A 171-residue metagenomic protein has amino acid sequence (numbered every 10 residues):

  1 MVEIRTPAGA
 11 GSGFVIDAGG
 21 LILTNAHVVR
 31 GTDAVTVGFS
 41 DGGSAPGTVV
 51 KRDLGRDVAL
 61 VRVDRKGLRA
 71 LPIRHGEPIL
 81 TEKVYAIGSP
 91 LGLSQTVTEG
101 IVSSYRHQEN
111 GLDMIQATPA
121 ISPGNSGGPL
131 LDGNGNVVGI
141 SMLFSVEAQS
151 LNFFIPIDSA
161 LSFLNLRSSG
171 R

Functional and structural regions predicted by a protein language model:
M1-S12, D17-G88, G92-Q95, N110-M114 (+1 more regions): Conserved active-site neighborhood of the chymotrypsin/trypsin-like protease fold
P7-A10, G31, S122-S126, A148: Short, small/polar residue-rich loop motifs at catalytic or cofactor-binding pockets
F14-V15, A120-S141: Catalytic nucleophile loop of clan PA
D17, V49-K51, S104, D132 (+1 more regions): A residue-level detector for short acidic-glycine micro-motifs
S89, H107, G128, M142: Short, conserved catalytic or interaction motifs in soluble domains
G92-G100, A148-Q149: Short, Lys/Arg- and Gly-enriched loop/turn segments at beta-strand edges
V97-Q108, I155-P156: Short, compositionally biased
D132, N136-R171: C-terminal subregion of chymotrypsin/trypsin-like serine protease catalytic domains
